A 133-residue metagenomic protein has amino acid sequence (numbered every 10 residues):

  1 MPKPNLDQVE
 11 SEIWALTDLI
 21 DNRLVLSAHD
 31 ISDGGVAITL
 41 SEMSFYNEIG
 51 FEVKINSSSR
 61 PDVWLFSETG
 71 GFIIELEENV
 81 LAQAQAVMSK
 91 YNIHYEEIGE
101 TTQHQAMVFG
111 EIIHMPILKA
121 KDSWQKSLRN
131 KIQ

Functional and structural regions predicted by a protein language model:
M1-L6: Flexible beta->alpha loop and helix N-cap segments adjacent to enzyme active/binding sites
Q8-Q133: Glycine-/charge-enriched secondary-structure boundary and capping motifs
